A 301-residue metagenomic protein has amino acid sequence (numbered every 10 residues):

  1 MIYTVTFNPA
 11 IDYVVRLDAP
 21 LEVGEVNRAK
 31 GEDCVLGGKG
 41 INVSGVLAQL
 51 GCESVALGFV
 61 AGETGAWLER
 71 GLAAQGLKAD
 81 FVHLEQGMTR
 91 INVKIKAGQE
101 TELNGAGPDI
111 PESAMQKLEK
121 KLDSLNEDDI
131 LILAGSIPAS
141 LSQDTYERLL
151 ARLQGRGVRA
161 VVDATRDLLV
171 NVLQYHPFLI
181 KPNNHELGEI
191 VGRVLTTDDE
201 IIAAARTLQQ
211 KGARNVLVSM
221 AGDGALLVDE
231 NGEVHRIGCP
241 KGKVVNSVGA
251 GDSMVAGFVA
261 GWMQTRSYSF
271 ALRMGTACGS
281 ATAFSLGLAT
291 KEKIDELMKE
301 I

Functional and structural regions predicted by a protein language model:
M1-L57, G65-W67: Glycine-rich phosphate/adenosyl-contacting loop at the front of the ribokinase-like
I2, E53-S54, A79-D80, A160 (+1 more regions): Hydrophobic anchor at the start of a short beta-strand that flanks the dinucleotide cofactor-binding loop
V23-E25, Q49-D129, M298-I301: Conserved N-terminal subdomain of the carbohydrate kinase-like
L47, N183, G251: Short, conserved phosphate/pyrophosphate- and ester-handling motifs at nucleotide-, phospho-/glycolipid
A48, Q154, M263: Gly/Ala-rich phosphate-binding loop of Rossmann-like dinucleotide-binding domains, activating on the conserved
E102-N104, D129-G135, D163, K181-E186: Short beta-strands and strand-loop turn motifs
Q143-E233: Conserved phosphate/ATP/ADP-binding segment of small-molecule kinases
V170, D198-I301: Conserved phosphate-binding/catalytic region of the ribokinase-like
